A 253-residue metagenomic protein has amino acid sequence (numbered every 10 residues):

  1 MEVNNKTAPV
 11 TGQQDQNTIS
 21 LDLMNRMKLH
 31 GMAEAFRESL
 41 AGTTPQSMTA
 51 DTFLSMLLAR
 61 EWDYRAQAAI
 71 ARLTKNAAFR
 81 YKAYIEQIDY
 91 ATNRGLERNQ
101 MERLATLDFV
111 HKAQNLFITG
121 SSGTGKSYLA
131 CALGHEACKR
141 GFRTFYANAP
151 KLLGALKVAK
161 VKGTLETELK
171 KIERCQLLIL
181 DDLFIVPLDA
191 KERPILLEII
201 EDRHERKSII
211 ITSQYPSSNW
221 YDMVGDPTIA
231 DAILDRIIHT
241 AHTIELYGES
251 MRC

Functional and structural regions predicted by a protein language model:
M1-M32: Charged, compositionally biased N-terminal leader segments and the immediate start of the first structured element
N25, L29-Y81: Interdomain "pre-motor" coupling segment immediately N-terminal to P-loop NTPase/helicase cores
F36, A147, L152-R174, L180-C253: Replace "adjacent to P-loop NTPase cores in ATP/GTP-dependent enzymes" with "adjacent to NTP-binding cores
I88, A130, N148: Conserved hydrophobic/aromatic pocket- or pore-lining residues that grip, position, or stack substrates in active sites
I88-R103: N-terminal pre-P-loop "Q-motif" helix
A105-A113: Phosphate-binding P-loop
N115-F117, L177: Residue-level preference for the first positions of well-ordered beta-strands
I118-F142: Walker A/P-loop
